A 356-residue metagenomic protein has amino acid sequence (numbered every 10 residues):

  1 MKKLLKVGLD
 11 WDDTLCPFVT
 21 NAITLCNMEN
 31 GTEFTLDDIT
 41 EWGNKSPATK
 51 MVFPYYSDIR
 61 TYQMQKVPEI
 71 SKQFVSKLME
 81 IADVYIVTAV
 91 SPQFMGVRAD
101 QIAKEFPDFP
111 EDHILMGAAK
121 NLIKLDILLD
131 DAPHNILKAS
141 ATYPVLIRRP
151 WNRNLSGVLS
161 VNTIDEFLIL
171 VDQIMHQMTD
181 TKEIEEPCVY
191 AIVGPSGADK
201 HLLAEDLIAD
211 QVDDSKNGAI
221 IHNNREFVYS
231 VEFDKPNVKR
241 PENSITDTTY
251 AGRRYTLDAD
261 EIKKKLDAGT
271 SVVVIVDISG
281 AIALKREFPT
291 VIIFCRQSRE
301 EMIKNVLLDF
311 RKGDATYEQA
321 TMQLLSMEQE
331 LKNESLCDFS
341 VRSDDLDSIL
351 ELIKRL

Functional and structural regions predicted by a protein language model:
K2-P54, H201-V212, N217-N223, V228: Active-site neighborhood of HAD-like aspartate-dependent phosphohydrolases
S46, K50-R60, I221-V272, V276-G280: ATP-dependent small-molecule kinase phosphotransfer cores that center on conserved nucleotide phosphate-binding segments
Y56-I86, P92-V97: Short, acidic loop-to-helix structural element flanking the phosphoryl-transfer center in phosphate-processing enzymes
L128-T163, F294: Acidic, Mg2+-coordinating phosphoryl-transfer loop and its flanking beta/alpha structural elements, shared across
P195: P-loop (Walker A) phosphate-binding loop of NTP-binding proteins
A198: ATP-binding Walker
V273-D277, R286-D309: Conserved phosphate-donor/acceptor-positioning beta-strand/loop module used by diverse small-molecule
A281, R311-L356: Small-molecule kinase domains that catalyze NTP-dependent phosphoryl transfer to phosphate-bearing small molecules
